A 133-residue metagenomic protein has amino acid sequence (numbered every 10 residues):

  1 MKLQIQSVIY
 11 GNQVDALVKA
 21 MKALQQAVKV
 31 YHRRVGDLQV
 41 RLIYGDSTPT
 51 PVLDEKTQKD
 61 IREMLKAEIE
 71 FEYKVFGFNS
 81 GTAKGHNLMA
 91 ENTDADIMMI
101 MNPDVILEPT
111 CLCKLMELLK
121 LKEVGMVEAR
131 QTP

Functional and structural regions predicted by a protein language model:
M1-L38: N-proximal low-complexity "stem/linker" segments adjacent to membrane-targeting elements
S7, L42-D46, E128-R130: Short beta-strand segments
L24-K74: Acidic donor-binding segment of Leloir-type glycosyltransferases
V75-T93: Glycine-rich, basic loop-to-helix element that forms the pyrophosphate-binding segment of sugar-nucleotide handling
M98: Short aromatic/hydrophobic "clamp" motif used to bind/position activated sugar donors
N102-I106: The conserved acidic donor/metal-binding loop of glycosyltransferases
P109-P133: Conserved donor NDP-sugar-binding/catalytic core segment of glycosyltransferases
